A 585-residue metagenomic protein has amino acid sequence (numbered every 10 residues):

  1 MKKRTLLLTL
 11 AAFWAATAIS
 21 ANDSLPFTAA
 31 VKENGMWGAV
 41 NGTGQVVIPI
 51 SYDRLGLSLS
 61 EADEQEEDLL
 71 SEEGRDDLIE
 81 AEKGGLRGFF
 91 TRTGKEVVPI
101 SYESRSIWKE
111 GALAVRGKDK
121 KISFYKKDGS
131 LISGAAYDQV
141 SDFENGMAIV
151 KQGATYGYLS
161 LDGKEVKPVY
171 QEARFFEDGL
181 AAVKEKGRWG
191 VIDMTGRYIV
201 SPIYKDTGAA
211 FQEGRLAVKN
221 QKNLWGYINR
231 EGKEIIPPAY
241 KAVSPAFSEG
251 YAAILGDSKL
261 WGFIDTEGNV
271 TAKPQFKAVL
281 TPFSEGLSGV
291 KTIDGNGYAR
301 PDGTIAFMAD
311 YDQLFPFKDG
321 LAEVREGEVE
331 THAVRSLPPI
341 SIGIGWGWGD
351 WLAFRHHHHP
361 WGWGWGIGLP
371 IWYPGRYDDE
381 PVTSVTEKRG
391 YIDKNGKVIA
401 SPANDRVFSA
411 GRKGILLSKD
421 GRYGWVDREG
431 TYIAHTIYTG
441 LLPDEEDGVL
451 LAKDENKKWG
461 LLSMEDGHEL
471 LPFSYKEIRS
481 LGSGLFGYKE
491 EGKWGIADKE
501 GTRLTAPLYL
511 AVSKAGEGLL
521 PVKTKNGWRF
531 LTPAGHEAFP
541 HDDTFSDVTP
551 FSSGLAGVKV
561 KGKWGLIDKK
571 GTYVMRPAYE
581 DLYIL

Functional and structural regions predicted by a protein language model:
R4-W14: Sec-dependent N-terminal signal peptides
W14-S20: C-terminal segment of classical bacterial N-terminal signal peptides
A21-L585: Residue-level detector of conserved, function-critical positions
